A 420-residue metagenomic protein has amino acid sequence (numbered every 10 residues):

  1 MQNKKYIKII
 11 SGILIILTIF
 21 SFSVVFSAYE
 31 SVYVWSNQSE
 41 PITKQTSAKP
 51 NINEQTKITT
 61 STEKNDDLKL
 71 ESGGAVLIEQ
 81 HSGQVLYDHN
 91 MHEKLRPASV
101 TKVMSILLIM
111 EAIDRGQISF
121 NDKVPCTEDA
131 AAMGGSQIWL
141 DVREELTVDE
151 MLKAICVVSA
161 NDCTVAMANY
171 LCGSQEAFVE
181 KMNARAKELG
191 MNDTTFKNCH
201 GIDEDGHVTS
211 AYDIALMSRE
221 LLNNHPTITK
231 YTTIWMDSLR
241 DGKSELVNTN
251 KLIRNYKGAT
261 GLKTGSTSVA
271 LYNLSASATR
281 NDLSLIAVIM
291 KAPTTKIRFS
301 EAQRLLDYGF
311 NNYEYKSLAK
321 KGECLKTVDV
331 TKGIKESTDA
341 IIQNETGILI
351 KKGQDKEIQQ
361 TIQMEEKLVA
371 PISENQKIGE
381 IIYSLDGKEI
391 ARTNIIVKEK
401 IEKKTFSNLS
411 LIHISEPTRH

Functional and structural regions predicted by a protein language model:
M1-K5: N-terminal secretory signal peptides that target proteins for export/translocation
Y6, A28-H225: Active-site-adjacent loops and short helices of periplasmic peptidoglycan-processing enzymes
I7-S27: Sec-dependent N-terminal signal peptides of Gram-positive bacterial secreted proteins and lipoproteins
D129, R419-H420: Disulfide-stabilized cysteine-rich extracellular repeat microdomains
M191-T195, D203-S415, R419: Domain-terminus/edge residues, biased toward the C-terminal soluble/receptor-binding domains of extracytoplasmic
